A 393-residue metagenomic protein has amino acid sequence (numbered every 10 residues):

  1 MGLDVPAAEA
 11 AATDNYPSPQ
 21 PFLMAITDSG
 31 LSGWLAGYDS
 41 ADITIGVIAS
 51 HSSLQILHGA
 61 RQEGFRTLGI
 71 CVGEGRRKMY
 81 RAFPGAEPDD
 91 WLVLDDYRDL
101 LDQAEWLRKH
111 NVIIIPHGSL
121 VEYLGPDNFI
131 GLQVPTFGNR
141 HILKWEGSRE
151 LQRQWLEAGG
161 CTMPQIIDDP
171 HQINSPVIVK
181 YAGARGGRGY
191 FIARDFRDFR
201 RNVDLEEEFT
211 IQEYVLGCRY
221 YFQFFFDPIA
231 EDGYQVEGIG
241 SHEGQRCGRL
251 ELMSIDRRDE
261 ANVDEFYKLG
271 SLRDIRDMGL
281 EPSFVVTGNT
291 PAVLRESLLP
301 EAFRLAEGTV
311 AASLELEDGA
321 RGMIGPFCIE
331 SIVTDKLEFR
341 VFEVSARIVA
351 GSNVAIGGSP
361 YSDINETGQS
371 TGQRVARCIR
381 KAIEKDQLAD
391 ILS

Functional and structural regions predicted by a protein language model:
A10-P17, C328, T334, V349-N353 (+1 more regions): Peripheral (often C-terminal) accessory segments that flank ATP-dependent C-N-forming ligase machineries
Y16-W34: Positively charged, low-complexity intrinsically disordered leader regions
G59, V72-I178, A184-R185, D195: Conserved N-proximal alpha/beta basic substrate-recognition cap immediately N-terminal to, or forming the N-lobe
T67-I70: Short beta-strand "acidic-cap" motif of Rossmann-like dinucleotide-binding folds
H141-S254, R295-G308: Active-site nucleotide/adenylate-binding loops and adjacent lid/helix of ATP-dependent enzymes
V177-K180, F224, S331, L337-I348: A short beta-strand motif that forms the metal-chelation/ATP-contact edge of phosphoryl-transfer active sites
Q223, E317-K336: A short glycine-rich, hydrophobically flanked beta-strand micro-motif that places a catalytic Asp/Glu for divalent metal
F224-E315, S345-R377: ATP-dependent carboxylate/phosphate-activation module, predominantly the ATP-grasp catalytic core and closely related
